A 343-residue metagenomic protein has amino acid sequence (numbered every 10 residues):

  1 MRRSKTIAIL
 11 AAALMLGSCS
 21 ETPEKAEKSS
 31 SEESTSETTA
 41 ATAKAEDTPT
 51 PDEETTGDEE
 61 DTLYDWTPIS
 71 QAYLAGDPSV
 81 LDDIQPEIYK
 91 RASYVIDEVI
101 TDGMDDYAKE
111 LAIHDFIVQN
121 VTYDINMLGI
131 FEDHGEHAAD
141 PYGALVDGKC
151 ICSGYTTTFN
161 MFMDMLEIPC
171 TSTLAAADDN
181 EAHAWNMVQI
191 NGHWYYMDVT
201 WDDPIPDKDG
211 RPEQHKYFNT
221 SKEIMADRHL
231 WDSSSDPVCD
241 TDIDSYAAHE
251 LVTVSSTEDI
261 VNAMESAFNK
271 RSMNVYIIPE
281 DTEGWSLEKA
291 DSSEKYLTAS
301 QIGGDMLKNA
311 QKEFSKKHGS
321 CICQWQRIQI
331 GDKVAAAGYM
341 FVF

Functional and structural regions predicted by a protein language model:
M1-I7: Bacterial N-terminal signal peptides that target proteins for export
M15-S18: C-terminal motif of bacterial Sec signal peptides marking the signal peptidase cleavage site
P23-P86, D242-V254, V261: N-terminal, intrinsically disordered, polar/charged segments of Gram-positive cell-envelope systems that serve as
I69-D77, E87-V99, E283-W285: Acidic/histidine-rich, surface-exposed loop or edge segments in extracytoplasmic proteins
I84-A144: Secondary-structure boundary elements
S153-S221: Hydrophobic/aromatic-rich core segments of domains that either
H193-Q301: His-Asp-centered catalytic microenvironments across diverse enzyme cores, prominently the transglutaminase-like
C321-F343: C-terminal edge-of-domain segments
